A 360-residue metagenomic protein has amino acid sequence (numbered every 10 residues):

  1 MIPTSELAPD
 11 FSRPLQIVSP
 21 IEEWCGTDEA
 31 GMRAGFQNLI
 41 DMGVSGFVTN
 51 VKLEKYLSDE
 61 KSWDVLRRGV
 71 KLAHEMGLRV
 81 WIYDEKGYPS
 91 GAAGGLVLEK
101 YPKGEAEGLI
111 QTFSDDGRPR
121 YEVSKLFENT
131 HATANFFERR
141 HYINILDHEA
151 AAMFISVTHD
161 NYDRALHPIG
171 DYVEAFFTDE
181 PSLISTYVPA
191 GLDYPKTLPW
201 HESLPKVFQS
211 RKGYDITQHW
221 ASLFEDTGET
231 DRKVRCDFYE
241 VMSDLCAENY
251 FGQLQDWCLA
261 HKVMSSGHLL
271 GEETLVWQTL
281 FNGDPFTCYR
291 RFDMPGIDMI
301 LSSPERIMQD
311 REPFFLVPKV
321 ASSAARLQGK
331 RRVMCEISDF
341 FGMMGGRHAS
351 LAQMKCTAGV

Functional and structural regions predicted by a protein language model:
M1-I17, A30: N-terminal carbohydrate-binding accessory modules
S19-W24, F47-T49, V80-Y83, E174 (+5 more regions): Hydrophobic faces of well-ordered beta-strands that scaffold small-molecule active sites in alpha/beta enzyme cores
W24-L39, F154-A165, W277-C288, R347-M354: Short, acidic/polar
A30-K52, R68-L72, R79, W257 (+4 more regions): Catalytic domains of carbohydrate-active enzymes, especially glycoside hydrolases
N50-A152, S156: Acidic/aromatic-lined carbohydrate-recognition and catalytic surfaces of CAZymes acting on diverse glycans
L66-V70, E75-M76, G95-E122, D193-S222 (+2 more regions): Acidic, His- and aromatic-enriched active-site or binding-groove loops in soluble protein domains that engage sugars
P89-G94, K100, N249, Q253 (+1 more regions): Hydrophobic targeting/anchoring helices
F113-W257, K262-P285: Polysaccharide-binding and catalytic clefts of secreted carbohydrate-active enzymes
